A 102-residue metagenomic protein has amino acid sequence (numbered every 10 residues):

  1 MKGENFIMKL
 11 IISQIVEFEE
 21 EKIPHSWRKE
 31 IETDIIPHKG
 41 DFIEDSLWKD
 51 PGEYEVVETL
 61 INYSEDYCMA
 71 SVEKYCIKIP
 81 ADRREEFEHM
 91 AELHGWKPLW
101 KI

Functional and structural regions predicted by a protein language model:
I7-S26: Short, basic/aromatic beta-hairpin or loop at an interaction surface
S26-T33: Short alpha-helix capping/helix-loop boundary micro-motifs
D34-H38: Short, well-ordered loop/turn sites that connect or cap secondary structure elements
G52-I61: Short beta-strand-centered aromatic/proline hotspots
M69-I102: Glycine- and charge-enriched low-complexity intrinsically disordered segments
